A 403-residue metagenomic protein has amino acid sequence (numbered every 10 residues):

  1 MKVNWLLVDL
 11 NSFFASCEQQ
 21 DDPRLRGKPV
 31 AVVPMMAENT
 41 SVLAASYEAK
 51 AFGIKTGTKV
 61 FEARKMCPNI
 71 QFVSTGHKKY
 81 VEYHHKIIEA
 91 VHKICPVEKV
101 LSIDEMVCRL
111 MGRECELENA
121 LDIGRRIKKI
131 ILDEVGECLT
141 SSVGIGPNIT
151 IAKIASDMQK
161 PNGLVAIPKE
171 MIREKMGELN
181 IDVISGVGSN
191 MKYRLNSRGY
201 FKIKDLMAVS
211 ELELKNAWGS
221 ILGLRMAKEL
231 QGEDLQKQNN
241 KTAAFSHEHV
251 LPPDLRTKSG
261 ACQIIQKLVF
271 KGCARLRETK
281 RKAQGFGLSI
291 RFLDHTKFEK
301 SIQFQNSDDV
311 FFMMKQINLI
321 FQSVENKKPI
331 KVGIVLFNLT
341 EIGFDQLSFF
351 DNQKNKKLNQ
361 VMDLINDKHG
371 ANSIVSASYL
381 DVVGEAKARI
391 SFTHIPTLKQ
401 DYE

Functional and structural regions predicted by a protein language model:
M1-I103, V107, E114: Residues that scaffold, gate, or flank divalent-cation-dependent active/transport sites
L7, V183, Y193-P329: DNA-contacting surface of Y-family translesion DNA polymerases
E18-Q19, L43-A45, I149-Q159, S197 (+1 more regions): Short acidic, glycine/serine/threonine-rich loops at helix termini
L101-E105, C138, G146-I149, R281-G285 (+1 more regions): Short Gly/Ser/Thr- and Asp/Glu-enriched loop/turn motifs at secondary-structure junctions
C108-K128, G199: Catalytic palm subdomain of template-directed nucleic-acid polymerases, centered on the conserved carboxylate motif
N119-L179, G343: Long, highly charged, low-complexity intrinsically disordered interaction regions that mediate electrostatic DNA/RNA
N306-E403: Acidic, metal-coordinating catalytic segment for phosphate/diphosphate chemistry, firing primarily on the Nudix
